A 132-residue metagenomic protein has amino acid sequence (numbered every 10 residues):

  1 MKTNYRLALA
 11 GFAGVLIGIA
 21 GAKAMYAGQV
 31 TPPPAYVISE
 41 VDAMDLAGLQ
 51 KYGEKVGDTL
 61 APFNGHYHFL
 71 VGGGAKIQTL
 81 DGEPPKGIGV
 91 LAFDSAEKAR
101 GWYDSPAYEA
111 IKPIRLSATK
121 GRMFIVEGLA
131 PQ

Functional and structural regions predicted by a protein language model:
M1-K2, K23: Short linear, low-complexity motifs centered on an aromatic residue
K2-G11: Bacterial N-terminal signal peptides that target proteins for export
F12-L16, Y108-I111, R122: Low-complexity, intrinsically disordered short peptide segments enriched in small/polar/basic residues
G14-P106, E127-Q132: Short S/T/G/P-rich N-terminal loop/turn motif that feeds into the first structured element of a domain
R100-Y103, I111-R115: Short, exposed beta-strand-loop hairpins at the edges of beta-sheets in extracellular/periplasmic proteins
K112, L116-Q132: C-terminal end-helix/capping segment
